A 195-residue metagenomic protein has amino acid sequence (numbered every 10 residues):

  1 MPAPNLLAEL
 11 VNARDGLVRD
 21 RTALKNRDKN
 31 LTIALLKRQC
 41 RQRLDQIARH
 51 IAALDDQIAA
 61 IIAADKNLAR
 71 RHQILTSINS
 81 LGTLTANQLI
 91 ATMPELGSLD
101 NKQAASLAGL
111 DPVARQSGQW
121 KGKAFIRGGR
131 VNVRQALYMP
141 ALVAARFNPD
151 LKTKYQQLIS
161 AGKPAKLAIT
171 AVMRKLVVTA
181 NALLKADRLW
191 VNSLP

Functional and structural regions predicted by a protein language model:
M1-I74: Long, charge-rich intrinsically disordered scaffolds of nucleic-acid metabolism proteins
V11-R14, V18-R21, Y138-A141, M173-L184: Short, amphipathic alpha-helical segments that act as regulatory/interfacial helices in nucleotide-processing proteins
A23, A53, Q57, R146 (+3 more regions): Intrinsically disordered or highly flexible coil/loop and linker segments, enriched in small and charged/polar residues
I33-R41, A64-L68, N79, K123-R127 (+2 more regions): Conserved phosphate/pyrophosphate-binding and hydrolysis machinery centered on Walker-type P-loop NTPases, extending
S77, T83-L84, Q88-A161, A165 (+1 more regions): Phosphate-backbone recognition surface of nucleic-acid-processing proteins
S160-P195: Basic, amphipathic alpha-helical segments enriched in Lys/Arg and hydrophobic/aromatic residues
